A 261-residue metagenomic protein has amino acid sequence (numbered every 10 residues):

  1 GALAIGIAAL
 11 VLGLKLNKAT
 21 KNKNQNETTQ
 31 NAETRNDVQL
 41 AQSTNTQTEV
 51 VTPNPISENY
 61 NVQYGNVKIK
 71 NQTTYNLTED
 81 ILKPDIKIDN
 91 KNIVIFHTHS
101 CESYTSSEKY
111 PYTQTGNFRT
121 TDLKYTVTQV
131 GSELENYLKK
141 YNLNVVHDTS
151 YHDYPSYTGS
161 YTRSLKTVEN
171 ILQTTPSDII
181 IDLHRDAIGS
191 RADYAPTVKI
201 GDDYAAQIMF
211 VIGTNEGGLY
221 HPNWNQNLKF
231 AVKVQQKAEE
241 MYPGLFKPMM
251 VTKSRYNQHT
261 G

Functional and structural regions predicted by a protein language model:
A2-V11: Hydrophobic membrane-insertion alpha-helices, especially the h-region of bacterial N-terminal signal peptides
V11-N90: N-terminal, intrinsically disordered, polar/charged segments of Gram-positive cell-envelope systems that serve as
I93-T121: Short glycine-rich His-centered loop
S100-S103, Y151-P155, R185-S190, N215-G218 (+1 more regions): Solvent-exposed loop/turn segments at secondary-structure junctions within structured extracellular/periplasmic domains
T113-F118, G189-N223: A short, glycine/acidic-enriched catalytic loop
T121-T197: Catalytic-core regions of hydrolytic enzymes
N223-M250: Active-site-adjacent substrate-binding region of metalloamidase/peptidase-like peptide-processing proteins
F246-G261: Active-site-adjacent mobile loop/cap segments within catalytic or ligand-binding domains
